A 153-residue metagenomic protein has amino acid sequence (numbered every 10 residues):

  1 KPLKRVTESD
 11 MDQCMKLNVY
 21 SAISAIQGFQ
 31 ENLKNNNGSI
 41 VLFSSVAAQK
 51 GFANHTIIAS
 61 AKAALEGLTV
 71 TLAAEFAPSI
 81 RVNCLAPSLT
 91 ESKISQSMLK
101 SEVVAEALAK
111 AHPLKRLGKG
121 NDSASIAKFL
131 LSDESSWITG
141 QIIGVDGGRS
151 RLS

Functional and structural regions predicted by a protein language model:
K1-L3, T7-D12, V104-L108: Substrate-binding pocket helix/loop in short-chain dehydrogenase/reductase
V6, G51-A59, T71: Active-site loop-to-helix junction immediately N-terminal to the catalytic Tyr of the SDR YXXXK motif in Rossmann-fold
I26, A61: Active-site helix of classical SDR
E31, A73-P78, S136: Alpha-helical segment proximal to the catalytic Tyr-Lys
S45: Residue(s) in the substrate-gating loop at a strand-loop-helix junction that position the organic substrate next
K50, K128, T139-S153: Short C-terminal tail/terminal secondary-structure segment of NAD(P)H-dependent dehydrogenase/reductase domains
H112-S123, E134: A conserved structural motif in NAD(P)-dependent oxidoreductases
